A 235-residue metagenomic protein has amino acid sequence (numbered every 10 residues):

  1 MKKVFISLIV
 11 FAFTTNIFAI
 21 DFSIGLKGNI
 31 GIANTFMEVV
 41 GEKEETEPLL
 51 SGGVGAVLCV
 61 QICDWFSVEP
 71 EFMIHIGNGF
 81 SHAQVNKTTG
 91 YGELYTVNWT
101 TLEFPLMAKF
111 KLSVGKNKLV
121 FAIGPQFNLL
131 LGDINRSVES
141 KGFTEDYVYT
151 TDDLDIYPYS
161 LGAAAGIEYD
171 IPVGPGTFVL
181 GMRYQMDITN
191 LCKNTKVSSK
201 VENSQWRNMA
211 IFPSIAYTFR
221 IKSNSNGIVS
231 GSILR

Functional and structural regions predicted by a protein language model:
M1-D21, R220-R235: Cleavable N-terminal export/targeting peptides
A19, C63, S113-N117, P172-G176 (+1 more regions): Outer-membrane beta-barrel channels and translocator barrels
A19-V57, R220-K222, R235: Short glycine/proline- and aromatic-enriched beta-strand/turn motifs that initiate or cap beta-hairpins
I20-F22, G28-F36, C59-E139: Gram-negative (and chloroplast) outer-membrane scaffold detector with strong preference for beta-barrel transmembrane
N34-P48, G77-T101, N128-S160, T189-F212: Extracellular/periplasm-exposed beta-strand and loop segments of Gram-negative cell-envelope proteins, dominated by
L50-A56, L102-L106, L119, L161-A165 (+1 more regions): Hydrophobic, lipid-facing positions within transmembrane beta-strands of outer-membrane proteins
V57-C59, M107-K111, E168-D170, A216-T218: Transmembrane beta-barrel domains of outer membrane proteins
G79-S81, D155, S160-R235: Predominantly the C-terminal beta-signal and adjacent terminal strand-loop region of outer-membrane beta-barrel
